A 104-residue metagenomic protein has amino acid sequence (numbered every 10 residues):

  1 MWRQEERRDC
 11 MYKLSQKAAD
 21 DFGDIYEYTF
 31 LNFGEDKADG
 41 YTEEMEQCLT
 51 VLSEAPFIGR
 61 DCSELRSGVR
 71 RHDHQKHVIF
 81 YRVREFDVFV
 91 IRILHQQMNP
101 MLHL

Functional and structural regions predicted by a protein language model:
W2-E5, H77-L104: Enriched for short, Lys/Arg-rich terminal
W2-G40, E44: Arg/Lys-rich, positively charged N-terminal/basic patches that mediate binding to nucleic acids
A38, R60-C62, L102: Short, hydrophobic secondary-structure boundary micro-motifs
T50-E54: Short proline/glycine- and basic residue-enriched helix-capping loop/turn segments at helix->loop/beta transitions
F57-D87: Basic/aromatic recognition patch in beta-strand/loop cores that engages polyanionic ligands
